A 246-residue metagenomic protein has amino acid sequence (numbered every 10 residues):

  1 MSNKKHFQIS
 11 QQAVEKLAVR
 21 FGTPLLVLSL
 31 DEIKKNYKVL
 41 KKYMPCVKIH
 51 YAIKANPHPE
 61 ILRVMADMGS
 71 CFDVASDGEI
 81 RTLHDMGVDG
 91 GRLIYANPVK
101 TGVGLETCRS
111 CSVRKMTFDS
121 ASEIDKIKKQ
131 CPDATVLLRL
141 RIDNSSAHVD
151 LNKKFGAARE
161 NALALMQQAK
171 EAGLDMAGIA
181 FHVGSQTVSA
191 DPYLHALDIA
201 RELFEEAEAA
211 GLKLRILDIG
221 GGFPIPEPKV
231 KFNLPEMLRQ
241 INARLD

Functional and structural regions predicted by a protein language model:
M1-M116, A121-K129, D133-A134, E171 (+2 more regions): A charged N-terminal "starter" segment
A18, K34-Y37, R109, K128 (+4 more regions): A generic alpha-helix structural signal
L30, K34, P59, A121 (+4 more regions): Non-membrane alpha-helical structural segments and their capping/turn regions in soluble enzymes
Y43-M44, A164-G178, E206-L212, Q240-D246: A structural motif corresponding to the C-terminal end of an alpha-helix and its immediate exit/capping segment
L62, R109, R141-K154, A177-P192 (+1 more regions): Active-site-proximal beta-alpha loop/turn segments in soluble metabolic enzymes
D119-I127, K153-E171, P192-E208: Metal-dependent enolase-superfamily TIM-barrel catalytic cores that perform enediolate-based chemistry
T135-R141: ATP-grasp fold ATP-binding core
P192-L197, R201-D246: C-terminal active-site-proximal or functional interface alpha/beta core segments in diverse enzymes
